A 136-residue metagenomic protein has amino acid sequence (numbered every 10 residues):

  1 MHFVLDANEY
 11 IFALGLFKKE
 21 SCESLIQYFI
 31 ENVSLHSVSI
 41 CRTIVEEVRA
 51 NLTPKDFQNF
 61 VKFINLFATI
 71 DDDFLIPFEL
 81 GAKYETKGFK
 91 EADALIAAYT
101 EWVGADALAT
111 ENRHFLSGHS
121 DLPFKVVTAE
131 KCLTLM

Functional and structural regions predicted by a protein language model:
M1-I40, P54-D56: Short, well-structured N-terminal submotif of metal-dependent ribonuclease cores
A7, R42, N112-R113, E130: Residues immediately flanking
E9, I44, L95-I96, H114-F115: Alpha-helix capping/helix-boundary segments
F12-A13, E47-R49, L116-G118: Short catalytic/ligand-binding loop motif for oxyanion handling, primarily in non-cytosolic enzymes, centered on
L14-L16, E101, S120: Short, function-defining helix-loop hinge/capping sites that tune catalysis or transport
Q27-E85: PIN-domain endoribonuclease scaffold, especially VapC-family toxins
T69-R113: Active-site neighborhoods of divalent-metal-dependent phosphate/nucleic-acid chemistry enzymes
D106-A107, R113-M136: Acidic, PIN/NYN-like endoribonuclease modules and their adjacent C-terminal/linker elements
